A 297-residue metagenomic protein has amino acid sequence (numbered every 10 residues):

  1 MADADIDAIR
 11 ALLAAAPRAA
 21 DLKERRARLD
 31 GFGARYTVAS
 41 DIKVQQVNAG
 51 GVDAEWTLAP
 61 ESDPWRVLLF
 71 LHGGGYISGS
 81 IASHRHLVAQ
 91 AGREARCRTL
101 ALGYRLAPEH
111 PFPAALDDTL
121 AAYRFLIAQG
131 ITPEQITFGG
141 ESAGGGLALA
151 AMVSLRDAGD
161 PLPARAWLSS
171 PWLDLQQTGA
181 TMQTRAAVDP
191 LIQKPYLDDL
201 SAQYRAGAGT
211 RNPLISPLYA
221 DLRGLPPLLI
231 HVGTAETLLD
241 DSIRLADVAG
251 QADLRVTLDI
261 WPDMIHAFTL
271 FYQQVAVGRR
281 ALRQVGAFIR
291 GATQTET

Functional and structural regions predicted by a protein language model:
M1-S62, G291-T297: A glycine/proline-hinged amphipathic helix-loop "lid/cap" segment that gates access to hydrophobic ligand pockets
W65-G74: Short beta-strand element of the alpha/beta-hydrolase
S80-I81, L87, L100-Q135, Q274-G278: Catalytic nucleophile-loop/oxyanion-hole region of alpha/beta-hydrolase and closely related hydrolase-like folds
G140, G144, A148: Gly/Ala-rich beta-loop-alpha elbow adjacent to hydrolase catalytic centers
V153-A208, G224: Hydrolase active-site cap/lid region
I230-V232: Short beta-strand/loop motif that positions the catalytic acidic residue of the alpha/beta-hydrolase fold
G250-A267: Catalytic histidine neighborhood in serine/cysteine hydrolases with alpha/beta-hydrolase-type architecture
Y272-T297: Catalytic active-site module of serine/aspartate enzymes centered on a nucleophile-bearing elbow/loop
